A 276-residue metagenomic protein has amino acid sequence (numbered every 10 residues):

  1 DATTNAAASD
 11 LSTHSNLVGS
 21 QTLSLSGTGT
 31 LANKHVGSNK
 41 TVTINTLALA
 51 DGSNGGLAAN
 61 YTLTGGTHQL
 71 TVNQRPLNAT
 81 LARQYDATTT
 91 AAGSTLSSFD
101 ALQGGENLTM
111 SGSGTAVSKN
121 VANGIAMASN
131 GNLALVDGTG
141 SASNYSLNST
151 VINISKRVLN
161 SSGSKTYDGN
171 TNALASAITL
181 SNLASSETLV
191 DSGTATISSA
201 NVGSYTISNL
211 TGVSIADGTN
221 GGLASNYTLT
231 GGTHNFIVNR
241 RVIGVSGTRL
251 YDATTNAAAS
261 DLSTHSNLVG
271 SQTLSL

Functional and structural regions predicted by a protein language model:
A2-L276: Short loop/turn motifs that initiate or flank beta-strands
